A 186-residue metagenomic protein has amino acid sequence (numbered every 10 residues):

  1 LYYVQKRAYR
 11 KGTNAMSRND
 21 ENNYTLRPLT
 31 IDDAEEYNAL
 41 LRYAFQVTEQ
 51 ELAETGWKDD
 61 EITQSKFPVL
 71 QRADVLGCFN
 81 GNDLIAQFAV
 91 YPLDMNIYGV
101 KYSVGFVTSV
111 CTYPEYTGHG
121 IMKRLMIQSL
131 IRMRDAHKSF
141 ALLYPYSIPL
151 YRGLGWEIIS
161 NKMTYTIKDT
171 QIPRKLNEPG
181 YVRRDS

Functional and structural regions predicted by a protein language model:
L1-A15: Short, Lys/Arg-enriched N-terminal segments with co-localized hydrophobic residues within the first ~10-30 amino acids
G12, R18, I158-S160: Non-catalytic architectural context of zinc metalloproteases
S17-P92, G99-Y102, F106, I172-S186: Short amphipathic alpha-helix that is part of the acyltransferase structural core
P92, G155-L176: Active-site/acyl-donor-binding loops of N-acyltransferases
L93-M95, E115, I148: Short coil/turn motifs at secondary-structure junctions
S109-T112, G118-I131: Conserved acetyl-CoA-binding loop-helix of GNAT-fold acetyltransferases
Y113, Y144: Conserved residues at the C-terminal ends of beta-strands
D135-S139, P145-M163: Conserved active-site alpha-helix within GNAT-family acetyltransferase domains
